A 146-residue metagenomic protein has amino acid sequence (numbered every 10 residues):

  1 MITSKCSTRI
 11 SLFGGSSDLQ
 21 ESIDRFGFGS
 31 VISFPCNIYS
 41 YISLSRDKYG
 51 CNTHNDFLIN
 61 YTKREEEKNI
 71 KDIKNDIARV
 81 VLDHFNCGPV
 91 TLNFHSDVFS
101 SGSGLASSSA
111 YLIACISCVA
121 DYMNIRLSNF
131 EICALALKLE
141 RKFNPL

Functional and structural regions predicted by a protein language model:
M1-S107, S117-L127: ATP-binding N-lobe of GHMP and related small-molecule kinases
N129-L146: Alpha/beta catalytic cores of group-transfer enzymes, especially the acyltransferase/condensing modules of polyketide
